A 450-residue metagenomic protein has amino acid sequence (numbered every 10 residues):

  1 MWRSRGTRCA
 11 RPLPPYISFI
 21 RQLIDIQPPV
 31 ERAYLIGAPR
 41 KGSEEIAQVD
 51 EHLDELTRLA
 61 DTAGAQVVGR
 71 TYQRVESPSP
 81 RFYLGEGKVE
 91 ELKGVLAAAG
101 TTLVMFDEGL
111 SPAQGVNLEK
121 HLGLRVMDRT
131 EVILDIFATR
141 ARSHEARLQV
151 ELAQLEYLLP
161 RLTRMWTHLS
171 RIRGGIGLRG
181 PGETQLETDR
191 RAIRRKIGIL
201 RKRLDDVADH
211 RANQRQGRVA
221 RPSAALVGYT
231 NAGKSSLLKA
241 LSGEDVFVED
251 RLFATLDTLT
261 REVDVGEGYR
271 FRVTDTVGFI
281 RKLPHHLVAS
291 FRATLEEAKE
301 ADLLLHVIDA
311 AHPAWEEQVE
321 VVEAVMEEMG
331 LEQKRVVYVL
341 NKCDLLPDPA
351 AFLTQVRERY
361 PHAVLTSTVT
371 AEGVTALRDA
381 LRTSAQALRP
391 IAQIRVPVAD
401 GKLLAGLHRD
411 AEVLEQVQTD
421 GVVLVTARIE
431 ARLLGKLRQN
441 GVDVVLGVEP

Functional and structural regions predicted by a protein language model:
W2-R129, I133-L134, E449-P450: N-terminal accessory targeting/assembly segments
Q27-V30, R171-V288, L295-K299: Conserved G1/Walker A P-loop phosphate-binding module
A38-K41, Y72-S77, T276, V307-P313 (+4 more regions): G-domain G4 guanine-recognition motif of GTPases
G42-Q48, P78-F82, R140-E145, T184-Q185 (+4 more regions): Flexible beta-alpha connector loops of hexameric P-loop NTPases
L53, T57-D61, K93-L96, L110-G123 (+2 more regions): Conserved C-terminal guanine-recognition region of P-loop GTPase G domains, centered on the G4
L124-G174, K334-V337, D344-R395: Canonical P-loop GTPase G-domain recognition
Q149-L152, E156-L159, T163-W166, E187 (+5 more regions): Alpha-helical coiled-coil heptad-repeat register
S384-L433: Long, well-ordered amphipathic alpha-helical subdomains in the mid-to-C-terminal portions of large enzyme subunits
